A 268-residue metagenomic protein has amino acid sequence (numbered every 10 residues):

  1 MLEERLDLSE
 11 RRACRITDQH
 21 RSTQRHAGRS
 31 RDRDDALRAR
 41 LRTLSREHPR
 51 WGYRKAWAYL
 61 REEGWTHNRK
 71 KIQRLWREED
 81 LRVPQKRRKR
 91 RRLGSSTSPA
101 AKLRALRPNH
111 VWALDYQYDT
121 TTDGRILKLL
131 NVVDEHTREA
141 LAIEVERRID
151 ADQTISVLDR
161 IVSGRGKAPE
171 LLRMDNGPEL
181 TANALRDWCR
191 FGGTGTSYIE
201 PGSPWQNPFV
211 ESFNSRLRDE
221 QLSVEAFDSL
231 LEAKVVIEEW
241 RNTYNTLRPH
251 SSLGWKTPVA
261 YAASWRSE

Functional and structural regions predicted by a protein language model:
M1-E268: Charged DNA-binding/catalytic regions of mobile-element recombinases
